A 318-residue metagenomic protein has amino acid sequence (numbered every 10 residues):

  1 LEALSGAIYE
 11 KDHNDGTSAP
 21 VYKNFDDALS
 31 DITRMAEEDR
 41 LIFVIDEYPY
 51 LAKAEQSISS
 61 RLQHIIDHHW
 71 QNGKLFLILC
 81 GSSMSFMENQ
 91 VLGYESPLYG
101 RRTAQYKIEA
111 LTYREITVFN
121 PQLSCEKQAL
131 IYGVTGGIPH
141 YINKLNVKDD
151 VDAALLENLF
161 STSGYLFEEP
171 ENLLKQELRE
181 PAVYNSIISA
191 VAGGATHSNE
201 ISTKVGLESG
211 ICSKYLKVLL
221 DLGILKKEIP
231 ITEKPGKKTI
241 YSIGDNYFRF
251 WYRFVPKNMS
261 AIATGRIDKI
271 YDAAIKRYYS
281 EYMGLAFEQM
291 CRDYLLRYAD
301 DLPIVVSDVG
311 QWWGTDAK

Functional and structural regions predicted by a protein language model:
L1-A273: Phosphate-binding site recognition
I231, Y241-K318: A cross-kingdom feature that marks ATP-driven nucleic-acid transaction machinery
